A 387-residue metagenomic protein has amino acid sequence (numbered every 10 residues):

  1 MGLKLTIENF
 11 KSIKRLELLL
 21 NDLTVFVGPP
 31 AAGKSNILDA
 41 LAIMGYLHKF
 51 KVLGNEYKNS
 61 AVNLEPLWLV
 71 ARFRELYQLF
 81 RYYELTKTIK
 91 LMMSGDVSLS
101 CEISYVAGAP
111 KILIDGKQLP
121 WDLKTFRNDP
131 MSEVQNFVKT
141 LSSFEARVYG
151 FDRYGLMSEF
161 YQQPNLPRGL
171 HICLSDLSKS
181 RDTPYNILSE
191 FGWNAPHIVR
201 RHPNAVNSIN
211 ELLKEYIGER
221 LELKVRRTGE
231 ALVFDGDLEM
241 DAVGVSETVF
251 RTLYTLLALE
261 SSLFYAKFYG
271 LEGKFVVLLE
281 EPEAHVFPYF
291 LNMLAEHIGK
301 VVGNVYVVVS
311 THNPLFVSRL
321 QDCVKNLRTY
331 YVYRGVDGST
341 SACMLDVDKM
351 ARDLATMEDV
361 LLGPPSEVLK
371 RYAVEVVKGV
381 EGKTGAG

Functional and structural regions predicted by a protein language model:
M1-L47, G54-L64: Pre-Walker A-like glycine/lysine-rich segment at the N-terminus of P-loop NTPase domains
K4, L47-K274, G338, C343-K349 (+1 more regions): Phosphate-coordinating catalytic segments in nucleotide- and nucleic-acid-processing enzymes
S12, A284-H285, F316: Residues immediately C-terminal
L19-L20, L271-G273, V302-N304: Short loop/turn elements that form and flank the Walker-type P-loop nucleotide-binding site in RecA-like NTPase cores
V276-L278: Walker B motif beta-strand of ABC-family P-loop ATPases
E280-P282: Walker B catalytic acidic pair
N292-G387: C-terminal lobe/lid and adjacent interdomain/linker elements of RecA-like ASCE P-loop ATPase modules
